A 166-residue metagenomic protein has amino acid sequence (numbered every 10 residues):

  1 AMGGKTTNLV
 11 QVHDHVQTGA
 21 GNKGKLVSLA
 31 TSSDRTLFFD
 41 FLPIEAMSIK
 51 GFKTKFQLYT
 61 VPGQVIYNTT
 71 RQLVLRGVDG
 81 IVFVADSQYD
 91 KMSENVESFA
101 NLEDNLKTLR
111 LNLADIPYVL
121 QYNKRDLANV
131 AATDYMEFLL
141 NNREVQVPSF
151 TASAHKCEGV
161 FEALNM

Functional and structural regions predicted by a protein language model:
A1-S33: Conserved G1/Walker A P-loop phosphate-binding module
N8, T60, V82, N123 (+1 more regions): Residue-level signature of catalytic and energy-coupling elements of molecular machines, predominantly ATP/GTP-dependent
Q11-V12, F41-E45, S98-K107, T133-E137: Short, well-ordered amphipathic alpha-helices
N22-K25, R110-I116, R143-Q146: Short helix-terminating capping/connector loops at secondary-structure junctions
G24-I66: Switch I (G2) and immediately adjacent beta-strands of P-loop GTPase domains
D34-L37, M47-F52, Q72-G77, T108-A114 (+1 more regions): Conserved catalytic network of the ASCE P-loop NTPase/AAA+ motor domain
V61-V65, G77-A100, K107-L113, R125-V130: Conserved Switch II/interswitch segment of TRAFAC-class P-loop GTPases
V119, R125-M166: Canonical P-loop GTPase G-domain recognition
